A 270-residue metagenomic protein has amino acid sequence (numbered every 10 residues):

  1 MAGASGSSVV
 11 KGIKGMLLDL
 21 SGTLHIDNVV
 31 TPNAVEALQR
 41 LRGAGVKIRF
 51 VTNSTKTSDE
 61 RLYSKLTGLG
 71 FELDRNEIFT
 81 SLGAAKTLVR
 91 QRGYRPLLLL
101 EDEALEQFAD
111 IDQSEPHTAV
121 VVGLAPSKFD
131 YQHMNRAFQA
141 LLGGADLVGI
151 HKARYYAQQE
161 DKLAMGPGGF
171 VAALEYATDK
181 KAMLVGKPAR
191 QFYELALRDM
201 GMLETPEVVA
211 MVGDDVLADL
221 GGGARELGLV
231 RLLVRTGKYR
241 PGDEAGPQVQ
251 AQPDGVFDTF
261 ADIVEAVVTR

Functional and structural regions predicted by a protein language model:
M1-L20, I26-A44, T55-F79, G83-R270: Asp-based, Mg2+/Mn2+-dependent phosphohydrolase catalytic module
